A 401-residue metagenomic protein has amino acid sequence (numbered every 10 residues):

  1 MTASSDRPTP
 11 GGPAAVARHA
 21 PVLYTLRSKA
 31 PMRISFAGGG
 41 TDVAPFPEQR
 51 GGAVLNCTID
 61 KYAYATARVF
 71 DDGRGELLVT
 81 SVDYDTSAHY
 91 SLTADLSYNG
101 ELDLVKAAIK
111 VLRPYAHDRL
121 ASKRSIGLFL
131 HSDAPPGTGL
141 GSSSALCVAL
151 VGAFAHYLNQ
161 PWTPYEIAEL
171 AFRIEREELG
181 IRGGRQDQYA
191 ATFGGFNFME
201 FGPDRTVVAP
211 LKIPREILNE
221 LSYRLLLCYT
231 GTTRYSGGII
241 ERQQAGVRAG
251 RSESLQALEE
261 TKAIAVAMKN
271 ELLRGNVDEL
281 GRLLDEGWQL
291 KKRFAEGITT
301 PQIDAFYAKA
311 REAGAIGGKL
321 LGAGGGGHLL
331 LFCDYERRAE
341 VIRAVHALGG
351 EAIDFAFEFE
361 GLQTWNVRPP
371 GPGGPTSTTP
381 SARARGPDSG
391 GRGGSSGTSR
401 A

Functional and structural regions predicted by a protein language model:
M1-A37, D42-E48, V54-S122, E169-R182 (+2 more regions): C-terminal nucleotide
Y90-L92, T138-S142: Short, conserved acidic/polar surface loops in the N-terminal third of protein domains
K110, L128-A134: Hydrophobic alpha-helical hairpins/lids featuring a short glycine-rich hinge
G127-L128, I167: Alpha-helical scaffolds flanking conserved acidic
A134-T138, I316-G317: Short pre-catalytic strand/loop immediately N-terminal to key active-site residues, enriched for Gly-Thr
L140-Q160, P164: DPxDG-like acidic metal-binding loop motif
G326: Glycine-rich active-site/cofactor-binding loop and its immediate structural neighborhood
